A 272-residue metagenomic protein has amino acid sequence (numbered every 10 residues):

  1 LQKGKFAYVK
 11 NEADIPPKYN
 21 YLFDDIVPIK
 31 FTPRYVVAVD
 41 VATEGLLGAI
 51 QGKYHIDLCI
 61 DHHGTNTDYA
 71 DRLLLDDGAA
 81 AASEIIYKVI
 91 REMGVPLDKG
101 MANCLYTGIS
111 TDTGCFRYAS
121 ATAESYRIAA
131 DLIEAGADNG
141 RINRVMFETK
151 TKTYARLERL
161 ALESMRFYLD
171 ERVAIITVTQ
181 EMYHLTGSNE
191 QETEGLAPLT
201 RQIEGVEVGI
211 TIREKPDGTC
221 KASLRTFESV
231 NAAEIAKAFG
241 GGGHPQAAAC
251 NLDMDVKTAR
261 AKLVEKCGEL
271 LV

Functional and structural regions predicted by a protein language model:
L1-H55: N-terminal small/polar loop signature for handling phosphorylated ligands or for N-terminal nucleophile
L1-K18, T32, T111-F239, G243-V272: Hydrophobic helix-and-loop "lid/oligomerization" segment in the mid-to-C-terminal part of catalytic domains
D24-I29, L75-G78, T226-E228: Short, hinge-like loop/turn segments at secondary-structure boundaries
V36, D57-C59, L73-L74, G209: Short, well-ordered beta-strand core segments
V41-E44, H63-T65, Q180-E181, K215: Short glycine-rich anion-binding loops that position phosphate/pyrophosphate groups of nucleotides and phosphorylated
L46-A49, Y69, K221: Short glycine-/acidic-enriched loop or helix-start segments at secondary-structure transitions that form or flank
K53-N66: Acidic-glycine-rich active-site phosphate/pyrophosphate-binding loop
H63-I128: Short alpha-helices
